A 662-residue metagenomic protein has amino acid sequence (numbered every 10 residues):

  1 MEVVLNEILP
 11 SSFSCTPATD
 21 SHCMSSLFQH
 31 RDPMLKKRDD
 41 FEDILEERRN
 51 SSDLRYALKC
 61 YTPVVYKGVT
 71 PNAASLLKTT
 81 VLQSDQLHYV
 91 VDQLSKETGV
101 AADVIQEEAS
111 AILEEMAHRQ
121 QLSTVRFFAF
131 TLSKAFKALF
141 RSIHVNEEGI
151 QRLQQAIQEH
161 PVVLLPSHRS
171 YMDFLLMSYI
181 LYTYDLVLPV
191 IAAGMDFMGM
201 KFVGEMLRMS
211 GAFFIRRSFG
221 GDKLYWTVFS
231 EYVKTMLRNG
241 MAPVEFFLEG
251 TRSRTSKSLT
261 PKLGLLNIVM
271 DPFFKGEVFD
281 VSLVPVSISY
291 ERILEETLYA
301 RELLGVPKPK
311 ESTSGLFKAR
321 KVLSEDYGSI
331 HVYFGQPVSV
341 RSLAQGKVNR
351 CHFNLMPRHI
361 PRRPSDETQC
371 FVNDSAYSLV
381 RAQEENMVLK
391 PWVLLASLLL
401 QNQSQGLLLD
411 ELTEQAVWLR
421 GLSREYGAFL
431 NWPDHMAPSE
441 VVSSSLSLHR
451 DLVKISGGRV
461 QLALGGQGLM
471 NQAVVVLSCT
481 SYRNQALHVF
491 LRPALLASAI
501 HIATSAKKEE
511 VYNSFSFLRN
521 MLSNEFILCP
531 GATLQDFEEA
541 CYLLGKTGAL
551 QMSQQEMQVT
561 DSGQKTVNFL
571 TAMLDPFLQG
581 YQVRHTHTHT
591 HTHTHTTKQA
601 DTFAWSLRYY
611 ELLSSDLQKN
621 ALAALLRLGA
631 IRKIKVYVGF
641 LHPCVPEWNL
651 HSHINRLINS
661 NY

Functional and structural regions predicted by a protein language model:
M1-Y662: Membrane-interfacial terminal anchoring regions of lipid-handling membrane enzymes
